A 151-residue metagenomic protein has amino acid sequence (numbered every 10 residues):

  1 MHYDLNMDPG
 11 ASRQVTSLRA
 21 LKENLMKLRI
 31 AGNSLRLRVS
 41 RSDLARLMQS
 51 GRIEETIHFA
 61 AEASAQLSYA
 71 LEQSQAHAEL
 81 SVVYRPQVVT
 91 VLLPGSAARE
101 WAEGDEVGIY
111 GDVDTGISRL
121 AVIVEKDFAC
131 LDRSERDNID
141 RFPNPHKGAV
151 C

Functional and structural regions predicted by a protein language model:
H2-D8, N24: Intrinsic-disorder-associated, low-complexity terminal segments enriched in Asp/Asn/His/Tyr and depleted of Lys/Arg
V15-L25: Short, Lys/Arg-enriched N-terminal segments with co-localized hydrophobic residues within the first ~10-30 amino acids
L28-I30, L35-V39, V89-L93: Short, structured motif recognition centered on aromatic/hydrophobic residues
S40-E62, A102-T115: Extended intrinsically disordered, low-complexity coil regions enriched in Ser, Thr, Gly, Ala and often Pro
S40-S42, Q49-S50, P94-S96, E103 (+2 more regions): Surface loops and adjacent helix of pleckstrin homology
G51-H77, K147: A low-complexity, Ser/Thr/Gly/Pro-enriched, surface-exposed linker/loop concept that marks segments flanking
A65, E103-E125, L131-R133, D140 (+1 more regions): Phosphate/adenylate-binding glycine loop and adjacent helical scaffold
A78-V113: Mid-chain, well-packed structural core segment of small domains
